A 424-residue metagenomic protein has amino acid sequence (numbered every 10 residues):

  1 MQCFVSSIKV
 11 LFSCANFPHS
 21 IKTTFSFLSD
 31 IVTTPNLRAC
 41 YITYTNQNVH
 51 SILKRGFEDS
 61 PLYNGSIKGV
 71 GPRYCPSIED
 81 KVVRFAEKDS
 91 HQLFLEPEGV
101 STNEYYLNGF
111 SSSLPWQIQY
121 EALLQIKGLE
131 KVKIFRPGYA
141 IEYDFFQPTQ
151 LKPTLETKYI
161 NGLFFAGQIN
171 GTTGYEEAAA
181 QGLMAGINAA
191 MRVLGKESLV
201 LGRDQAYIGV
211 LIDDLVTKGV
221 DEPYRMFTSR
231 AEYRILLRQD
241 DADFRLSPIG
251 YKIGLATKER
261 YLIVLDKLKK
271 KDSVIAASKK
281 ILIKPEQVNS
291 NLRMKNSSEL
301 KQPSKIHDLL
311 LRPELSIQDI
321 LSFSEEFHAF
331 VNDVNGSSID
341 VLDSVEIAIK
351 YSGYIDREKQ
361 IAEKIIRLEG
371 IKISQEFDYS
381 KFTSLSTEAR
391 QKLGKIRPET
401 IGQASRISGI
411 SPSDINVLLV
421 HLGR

Functional and structural regions predicted by a protein language model:
M1-F4, I126, K131, M184-R192: Glycine-rich loop(s) and the adjacent beta-strand/alpha-helix scaffold that form part
M1-Y120, T217-Q287, M294-Q302, I306 (+1 more regions): An anion/pyrophosphate-binding glycine-rich loop and adjacent beta-alpha core in soluble alpha-beta enzymes
F94, Y106-N170, V200-D213, S338-K392 (+1 more regions): A glycine-rich dinucleotide-binding beta-alpha-beta segment and adjacent secondary-structure elements that constitute
K131-I134, L194-L201, T257-L262: Acidic/polar loop patches that form or flank catalytic/metal-binding clefts of enzymes that bind anionic ligands
Q168-E176, E232-R234: Glycine-rich phosphate/pyrophosphate-binding beta-alpha loops
A178-L201: Internal hydrophobic alpha-helix adjacent to the cofactor/substrate pocket in enzyme cavities
R230, S247-K252, A256-N416, V420-R424: Extended, charge-enriched "interface" segments that sit outside catalytic cores
